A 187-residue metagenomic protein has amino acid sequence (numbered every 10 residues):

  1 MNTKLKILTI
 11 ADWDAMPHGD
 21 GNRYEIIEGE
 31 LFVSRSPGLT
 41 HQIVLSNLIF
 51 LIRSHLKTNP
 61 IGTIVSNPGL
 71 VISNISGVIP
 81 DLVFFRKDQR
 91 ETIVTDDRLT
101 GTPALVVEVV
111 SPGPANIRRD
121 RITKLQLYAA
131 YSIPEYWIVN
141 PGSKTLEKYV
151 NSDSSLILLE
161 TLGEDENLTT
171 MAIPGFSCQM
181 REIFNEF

Functional and structural regions predicted by a protein language model:
M1-F187: Gly/Pro/Ser/Thr-rich low-complexity, intrinsically disordered segments predominantly at protein N-termini
